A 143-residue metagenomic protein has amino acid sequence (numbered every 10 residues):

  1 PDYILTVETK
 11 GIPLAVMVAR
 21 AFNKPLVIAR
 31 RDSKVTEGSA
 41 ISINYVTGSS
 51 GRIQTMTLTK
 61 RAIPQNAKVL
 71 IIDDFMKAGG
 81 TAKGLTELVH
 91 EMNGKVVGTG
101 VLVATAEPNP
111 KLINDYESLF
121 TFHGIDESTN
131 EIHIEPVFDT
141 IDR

Functional and structural regions predicted by a protein language model:
P1-E8: Short glycine-rich phosphate-binding loop at a beta-alpha junction
D2, A67, V97: Conserved acidic residues
T9, R31-S33, L102-T105: Short, ordered loop/turn segments at secondary-structure junctions
P13-F22, T86: Short Gly/Thr/Asp-enriched flexible loops that form oxyanion-binding sites at enzyme active sites
F22-K24, N93-G94: A short helix->loop->beta-strand "cap" motif at the edges of active sites that frequently abuts
N23-V69, P136: Short, glycine/charge-rich flexible loops or terminal/linker lids adjacent to PRPP-binding catalytic cores
D74, G79: Conserved G/P- and acidic residue-centered "switch" motifs that form tight phosphate/ATP-binding loops in soluble
T86-R143: PRPP-dependent phosphoribosyltransferase catalytic core
